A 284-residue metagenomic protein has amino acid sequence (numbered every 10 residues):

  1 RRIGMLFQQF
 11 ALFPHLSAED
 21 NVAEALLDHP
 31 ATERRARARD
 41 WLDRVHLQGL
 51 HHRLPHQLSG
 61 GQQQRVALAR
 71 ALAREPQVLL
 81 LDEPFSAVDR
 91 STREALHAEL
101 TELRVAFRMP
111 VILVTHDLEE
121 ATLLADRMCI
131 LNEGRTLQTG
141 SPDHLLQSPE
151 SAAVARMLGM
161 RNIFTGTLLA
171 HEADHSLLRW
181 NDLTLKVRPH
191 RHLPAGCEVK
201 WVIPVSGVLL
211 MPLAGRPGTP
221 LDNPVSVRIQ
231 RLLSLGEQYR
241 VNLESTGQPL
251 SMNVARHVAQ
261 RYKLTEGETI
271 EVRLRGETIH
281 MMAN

Functional and structural regions predicted by a protein language model:
R1-G4, Q8, L12-R156: ABC ATPase nucleotide-binding domains
Q63, F164, L183-V187, V225 (+1 more regions): Short beta-strand segments
Q147, D182-L233, H257-N284: Glycine/charge-rich catalytic "coupling/switch" loops of P-loop NTPases
Q147-L177, V202, R273: C-terminal boundary and immediately downstream tail of ABC-type ATPase nucleotide-binding domains
N162, N223-V225, Y239: Hydrophobic core residues within well-ordered beta-strands of beta-rich domains
H171-D174, L232-Q238: Short, conserved beta-turn/loop elements at beta-strand boundaries and strand-helix junctions
L178-R179, L243: SH3/SH3-like beta-barrel fold
